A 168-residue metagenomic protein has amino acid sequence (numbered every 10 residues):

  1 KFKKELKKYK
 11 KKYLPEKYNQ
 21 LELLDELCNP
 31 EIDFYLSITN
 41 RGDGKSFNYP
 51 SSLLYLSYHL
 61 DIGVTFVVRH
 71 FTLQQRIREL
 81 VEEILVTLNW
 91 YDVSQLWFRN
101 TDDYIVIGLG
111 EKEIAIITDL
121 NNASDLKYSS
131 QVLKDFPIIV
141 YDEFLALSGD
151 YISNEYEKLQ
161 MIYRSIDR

Functional and structural regions predicted by a protein language model:
K4-E31: Pre-Walker A adenine-sensing motif
Y13-K17, S46, I152-Y156: A conditional alpha-helix N-cap/helix-loop micro-motif detector
L24-L27, Y55, Y128-S130: Short, flexible, glycine/charge-rich loop motifs used to bind or transfer phosphoryl groups or to couple energy/partner
L27, L56-S57, I162, I166: Hydrophobic helix-cap positions at the C-terminus of alpha-helices in RecA-like/P-loop ATPase nucleotide-binding cores
D33-V106: Conserved P-loop
D102-Y156: Conserved RecA-like ASCE ATPase "motif II neighborhood" in helicase/translocase motors
I152-R168: Substrate-engagement module of ASCE P-loop NTPases
